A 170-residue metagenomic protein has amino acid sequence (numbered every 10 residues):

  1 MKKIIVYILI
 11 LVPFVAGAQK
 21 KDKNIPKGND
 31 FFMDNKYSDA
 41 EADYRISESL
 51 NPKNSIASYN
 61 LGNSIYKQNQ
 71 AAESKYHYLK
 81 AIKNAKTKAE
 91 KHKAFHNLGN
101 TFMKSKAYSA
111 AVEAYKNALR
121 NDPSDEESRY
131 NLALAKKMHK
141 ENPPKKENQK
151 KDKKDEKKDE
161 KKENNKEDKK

Functional and structural regions predicted by a protein language model:
M1-I25: Bacterial Sec-dependent N-terminal signal peptides
V15, D30-F31, E48-S49, K86 (+1 more regions): Short, contiguous strand/loop micro-motifs
V15, D34-Y37, G62, K137-K140 (+1 more regions): Hydrophobic, well-ordered secondary-structure segments that either form specific early membrane-associated helices used
Q19-L50: Alpha-helical segment of the N-proximal tetratricopeptide repeat
K20-N24, S55-I56, K88-H92, E126: Helix-start (N-cap) detector for alpha-helical repeat units in TPR-like alpha-solenoids, especially tetratricopeptide
I25, N29, I56-N63, K93-N100 (+1 more regions): Conserved alpha-helical positions within TPR/SEL1-like repeat arrays
E41-K83: N-terminal, post-signal-peptide region of Sec/Tat-exported proteins
Q68-K170: Feature detects intrinsically disordered, low-complexity acidic/polar segments
